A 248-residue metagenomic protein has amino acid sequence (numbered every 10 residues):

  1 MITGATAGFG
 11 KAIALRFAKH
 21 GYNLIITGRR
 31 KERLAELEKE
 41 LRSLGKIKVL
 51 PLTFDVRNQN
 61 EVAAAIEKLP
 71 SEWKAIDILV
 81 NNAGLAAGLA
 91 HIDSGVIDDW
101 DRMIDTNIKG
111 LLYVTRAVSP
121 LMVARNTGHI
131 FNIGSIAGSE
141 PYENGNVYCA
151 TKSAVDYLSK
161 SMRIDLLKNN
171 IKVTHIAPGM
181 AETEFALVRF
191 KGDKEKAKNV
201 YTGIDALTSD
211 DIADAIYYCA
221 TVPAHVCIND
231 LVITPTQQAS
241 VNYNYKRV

Functional and structural regions predicted by a protein language model:
T6-G8: Conserved glycine-rich cofactor-binding loop
Y22-E36: Conserved glycine-rich Rossmann-like NAD(P)H-binding loop of the short-chain dehydrogenase/reductase
K31-E32, T53-A64, I97: The beta1-alpha1 cofactor-binding region of Rossmann-like NAD(H)/NADP(H)-dependent oxidoreductases
A90-I92, V96-I104: Substrate-binding pocket helix/loop in short-chain dehydrogenase/reductase
T115, T151: Active-site helix of classical SDR
S135: Residue(s) in the substrate-gating loop at a strand-loop-helix junction that position the organic substrate next
H175-G179, E195-V241: C-terminal helical subdomain
